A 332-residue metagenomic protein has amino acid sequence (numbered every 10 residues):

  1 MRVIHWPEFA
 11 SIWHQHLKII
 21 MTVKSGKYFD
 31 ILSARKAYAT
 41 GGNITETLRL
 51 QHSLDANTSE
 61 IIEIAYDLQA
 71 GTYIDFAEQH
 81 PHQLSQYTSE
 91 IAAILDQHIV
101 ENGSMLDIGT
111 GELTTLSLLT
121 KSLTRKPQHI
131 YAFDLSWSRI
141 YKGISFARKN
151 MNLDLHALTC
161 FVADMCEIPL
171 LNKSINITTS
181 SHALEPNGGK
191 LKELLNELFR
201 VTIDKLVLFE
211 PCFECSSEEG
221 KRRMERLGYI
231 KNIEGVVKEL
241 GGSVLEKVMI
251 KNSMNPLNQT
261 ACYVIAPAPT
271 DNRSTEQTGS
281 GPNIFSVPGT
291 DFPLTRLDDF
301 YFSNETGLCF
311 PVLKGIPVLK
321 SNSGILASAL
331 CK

Functional and structural regions predicted by a protein language model:
R2-S59, N283-K332: N-terminal auxiliary segments of SAM/dcSAM-dependent transferases
D67-Y87: Class I SAM-dependent methyltransferase Rossmann-like catalytic core, especially the SAM/SAH-binding loop
H82-E101: Conserved alpha-helix/loop element of class I SAM-dependent methyltransferases that forms part of the SAM/SAH-binding
L106, E112-C166: Class I SAM-dependent methyltransferase SAM/SAH-binding core
T179: A conserved beta-strand element that flanks and buttresses the S-adenosyl-L-methionine
P186-E197: A short, conserved alpha-helix within the catalytic core of class I
I203-F213: Conserved beta-strand signature within the Rossmann-like core of class I S-adenosyl-L-methionine
G220-G242: Conserved Class I S-adenosyl-L-methionine
